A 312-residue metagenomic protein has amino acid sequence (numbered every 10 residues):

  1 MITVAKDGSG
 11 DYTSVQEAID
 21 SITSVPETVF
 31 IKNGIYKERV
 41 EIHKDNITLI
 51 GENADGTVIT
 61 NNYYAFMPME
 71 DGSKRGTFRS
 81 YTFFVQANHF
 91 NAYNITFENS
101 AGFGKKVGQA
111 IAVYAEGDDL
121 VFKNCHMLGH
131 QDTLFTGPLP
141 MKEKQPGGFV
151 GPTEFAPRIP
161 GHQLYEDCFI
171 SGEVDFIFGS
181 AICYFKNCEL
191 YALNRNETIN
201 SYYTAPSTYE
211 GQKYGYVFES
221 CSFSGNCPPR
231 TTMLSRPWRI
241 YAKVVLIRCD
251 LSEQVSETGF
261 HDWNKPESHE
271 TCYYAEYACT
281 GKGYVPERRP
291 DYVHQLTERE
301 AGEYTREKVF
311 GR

Functional and structural regions predicted by a protein language model:
M1-R312: Sequence-level preference for short, compositionally simple segments enriched in small aliphatic or small polar residues
